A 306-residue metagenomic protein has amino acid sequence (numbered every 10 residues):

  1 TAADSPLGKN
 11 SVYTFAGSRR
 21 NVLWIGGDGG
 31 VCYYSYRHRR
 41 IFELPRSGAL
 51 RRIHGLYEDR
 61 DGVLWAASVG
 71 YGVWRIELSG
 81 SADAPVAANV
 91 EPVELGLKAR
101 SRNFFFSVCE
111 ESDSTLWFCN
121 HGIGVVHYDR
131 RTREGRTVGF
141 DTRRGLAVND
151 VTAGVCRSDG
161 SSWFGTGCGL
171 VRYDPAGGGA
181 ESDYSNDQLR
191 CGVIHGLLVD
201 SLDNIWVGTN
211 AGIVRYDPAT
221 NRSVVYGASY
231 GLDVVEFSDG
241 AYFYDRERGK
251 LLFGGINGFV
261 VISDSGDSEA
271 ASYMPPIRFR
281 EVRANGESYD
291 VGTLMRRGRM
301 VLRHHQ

Functional and structural regions predicted by a protein language model:
T1-Q306: Carboxylate-rich, polar loop motifs that coordinate divalent cations or form catalytic acidic clusters
